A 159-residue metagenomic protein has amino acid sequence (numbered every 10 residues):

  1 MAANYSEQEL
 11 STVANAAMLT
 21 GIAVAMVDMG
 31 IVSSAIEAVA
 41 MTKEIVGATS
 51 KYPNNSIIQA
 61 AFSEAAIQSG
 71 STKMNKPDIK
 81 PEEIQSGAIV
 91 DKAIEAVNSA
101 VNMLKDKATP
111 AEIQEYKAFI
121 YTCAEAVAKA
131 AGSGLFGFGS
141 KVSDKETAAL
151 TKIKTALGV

Functional and structural regions predicted by a protein language model:
M1-V159: Small-residue-enriched hydrophobic alpha-helices in membranes
